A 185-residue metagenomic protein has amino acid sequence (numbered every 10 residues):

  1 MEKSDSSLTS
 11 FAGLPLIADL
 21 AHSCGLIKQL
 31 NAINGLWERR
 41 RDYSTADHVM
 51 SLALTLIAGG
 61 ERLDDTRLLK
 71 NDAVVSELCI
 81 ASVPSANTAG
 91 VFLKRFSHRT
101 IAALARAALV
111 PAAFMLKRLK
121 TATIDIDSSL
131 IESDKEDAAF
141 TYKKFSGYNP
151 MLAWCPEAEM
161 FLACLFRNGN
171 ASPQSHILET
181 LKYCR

Functional and structural regions predicted by a protein language model:
M1-R185: Dynamic "connector" segments at or just before major functional cores
